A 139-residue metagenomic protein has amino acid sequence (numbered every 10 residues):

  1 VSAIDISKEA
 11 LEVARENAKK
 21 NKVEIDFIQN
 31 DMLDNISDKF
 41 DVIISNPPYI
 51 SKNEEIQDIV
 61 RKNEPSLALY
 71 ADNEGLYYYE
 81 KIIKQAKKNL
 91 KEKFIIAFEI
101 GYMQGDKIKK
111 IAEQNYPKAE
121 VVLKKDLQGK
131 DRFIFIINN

Functional and structural regions predicted by a protein language model:
V1-N53: Conserved SAM/SAH cofactor-binding pocket of Class I
E9, V13, E64, E74-Y77 (+1 more regions): Residue-level signal for the nucleotide or nucleotide-sugar donor/cofactor binding architecture
A14, N46, V60, I82 (+2 more regions): Residue-level signal for inorganic ion chemistry
R15-E16, E55-D58, K109-I111: Short amphipathic alpha-helical segments
F40, E55-D58, F133: Short aromatic-enriched loop/helix-cap "lid" or pocket-rim segments at secondary-structure transitions that line
P47-Y78: Mobile active-site "lid"/loop adjacent to the S-adenosyl-L-methionine
N73-I136: Conserved Class I SAM-dependent methyltransferase catalytic core
